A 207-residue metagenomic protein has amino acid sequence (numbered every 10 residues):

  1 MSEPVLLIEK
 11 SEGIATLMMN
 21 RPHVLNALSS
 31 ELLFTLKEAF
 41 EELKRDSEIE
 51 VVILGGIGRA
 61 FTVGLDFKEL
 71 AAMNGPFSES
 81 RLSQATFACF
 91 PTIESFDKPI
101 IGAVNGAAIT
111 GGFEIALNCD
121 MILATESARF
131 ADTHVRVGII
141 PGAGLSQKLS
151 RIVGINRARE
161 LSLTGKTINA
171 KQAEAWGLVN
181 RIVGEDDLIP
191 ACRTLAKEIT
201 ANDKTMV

Functional and structural regions predicted by a protein language model:
M1-I57, M73, P91: Conserved CoA-thioester-binding segment of acyl-CoA-metabolizing enzymes
L17, L54, D66, I115-L117 (+2 more regions): Hydrophobic/aromatic residues within transmembrane alpha-helices of multi-pass small-molecule transporters
P22, L123-A128, V179-V207: C-terminal long alpha-helix characteristic of the crotonase
R45-E48, G56-T92, A108, R136: Glycine- (often His-adjacent) and acidic-residue-rich active-site loop that binds/positions the CoA thioester
C89-S95, A103, I109-L163, W176 (+2 more regions): CoA-thioester-processing core
M121, E160, T164-K166, Q172 (+3 more regions): Well-ordered beta-strand positions
I155-R159, I168-A175, N202-M206: Short, structured loop/turn "capping" segments at alpha-beta junctions
